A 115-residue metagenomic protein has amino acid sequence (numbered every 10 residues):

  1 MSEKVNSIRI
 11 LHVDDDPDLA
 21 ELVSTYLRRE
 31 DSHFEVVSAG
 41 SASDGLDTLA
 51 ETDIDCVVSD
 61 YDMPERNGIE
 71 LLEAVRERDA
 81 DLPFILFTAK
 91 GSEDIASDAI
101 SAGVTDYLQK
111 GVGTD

Functional and structural regions predicted by a protein language model:
M1-L11, P17-L19, S24: Non-catalytic signal-transmission and effector/linker regions of two-component phosphorelay proteins
P17-V37: Two-component/phosphorelay signaling modules centered on CheY-like receiver
D31, A50-T52, A74-D81, A102: Conserved phosphotransfer cores of two-component systems
S38-D47, G68: Helix N-cap/capping motif at the beta->alpha junctions
T52-V58: Active-site beta3 strand of CheY-like receiver
M63: Receiver (REC) domain active-site loop signature in two-component systems and cognate sites in sensor histidine kinases
